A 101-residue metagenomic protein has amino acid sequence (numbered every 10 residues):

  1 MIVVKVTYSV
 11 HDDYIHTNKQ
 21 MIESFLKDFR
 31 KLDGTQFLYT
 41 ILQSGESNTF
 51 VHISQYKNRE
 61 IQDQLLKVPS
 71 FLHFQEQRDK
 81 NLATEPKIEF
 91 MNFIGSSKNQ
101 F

Functional and structural regions predicted by a protein language model:
I2, Y8, Q36-N48, E76-F101: Glycine-rich beta-strand-turn "strand-cap" elements at beta-sheet edges
T7-S9, I53-Q55: Short hydrophobic/aromatic beta-strand micro-patches that form the beta-sheet surface supporting nucleotide- or nucleic
S9-Q20: Short, surface-exposed ligand-recognition loops at beta-strand->loop->(often short) alpha-helix junctions that present
H11-D13, Q43-G45, K57-R59: Short coil/turn motifs at secondary-structure junctions
Y14-H16, E60-Q62, S96: Residue-level signal for secondary-structure boundary sites
S24, D28-F37, Q55-E89: An amphipathic, aromatic/His-enriched active-site/gating alpha helix that lines ligand/cofactor pockets
